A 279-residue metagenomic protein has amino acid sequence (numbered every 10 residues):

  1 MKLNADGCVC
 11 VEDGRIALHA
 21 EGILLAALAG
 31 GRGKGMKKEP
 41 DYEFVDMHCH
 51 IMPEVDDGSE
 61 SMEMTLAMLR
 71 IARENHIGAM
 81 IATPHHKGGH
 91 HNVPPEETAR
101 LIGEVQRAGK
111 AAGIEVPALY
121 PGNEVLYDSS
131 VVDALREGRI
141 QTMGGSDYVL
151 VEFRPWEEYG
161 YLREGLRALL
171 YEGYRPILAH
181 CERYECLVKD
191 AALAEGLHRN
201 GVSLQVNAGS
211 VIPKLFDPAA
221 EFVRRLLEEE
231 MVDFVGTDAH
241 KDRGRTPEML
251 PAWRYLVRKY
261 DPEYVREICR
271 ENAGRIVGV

Functional and structural regions predicted by a protein language model:
L3, G7-R15, H19-G33, M249-L250 (+1 more regions): Mid-to-C-terminal alpha-helical segments outside catalytic/metal-binding sites
C10, M62-T83, P95-I114: Alpha-helical scaffold segments that flank or form the walls of functional sites
Y42-D56, T83-K87, A179-Y184: Histidine-centered catalytic micro-motifs
V45-M47, I81-T83, Y120-N123, I177-A179 (+2 more regions): Active-site neighborhood of phospho(di)ester-bond hydrolases with catalytic His/Asp-centered motifs
I51-M62, E152-E157: Active-site mouth loops of central-metabolism enzymes
K87-H90, L126-D128, R183-L187, V211-K214 (+1 more regions): Active-site environment of divalent metal-dependent phosphoester hydrolases
H91-Q205: Extended substrate/RNA-proximal surfaces in nucleic-acid metabolism proteins
M231-P247: Short acidic/histidine-rich active-site segments
